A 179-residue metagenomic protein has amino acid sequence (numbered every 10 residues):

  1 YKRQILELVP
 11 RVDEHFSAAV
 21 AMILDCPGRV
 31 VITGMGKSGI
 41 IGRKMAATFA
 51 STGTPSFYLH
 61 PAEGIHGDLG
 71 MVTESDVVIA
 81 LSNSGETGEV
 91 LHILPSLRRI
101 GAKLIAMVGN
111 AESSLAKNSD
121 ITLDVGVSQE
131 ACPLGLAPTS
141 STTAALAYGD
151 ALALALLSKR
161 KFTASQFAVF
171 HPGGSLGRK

Functional and structural regions predicted by a protein language model:
Y1-Q4: Conserved small/polar residues in nucleotide/adenosyl-binding loops
L8, A155, F170: Residues that form generic nucleotide/phosphate-binding pockets
L8-D25: A short, well-structured juxtamembrane/interface segment
L24, R29-M35, G39-A147, A151-L157: Glycine-rich phosphate-binding loops that contact phosphosugars or nucleotide phosphates
K117, A131, S158-K179: Internal, active-site/partner-interface "lid" segment
